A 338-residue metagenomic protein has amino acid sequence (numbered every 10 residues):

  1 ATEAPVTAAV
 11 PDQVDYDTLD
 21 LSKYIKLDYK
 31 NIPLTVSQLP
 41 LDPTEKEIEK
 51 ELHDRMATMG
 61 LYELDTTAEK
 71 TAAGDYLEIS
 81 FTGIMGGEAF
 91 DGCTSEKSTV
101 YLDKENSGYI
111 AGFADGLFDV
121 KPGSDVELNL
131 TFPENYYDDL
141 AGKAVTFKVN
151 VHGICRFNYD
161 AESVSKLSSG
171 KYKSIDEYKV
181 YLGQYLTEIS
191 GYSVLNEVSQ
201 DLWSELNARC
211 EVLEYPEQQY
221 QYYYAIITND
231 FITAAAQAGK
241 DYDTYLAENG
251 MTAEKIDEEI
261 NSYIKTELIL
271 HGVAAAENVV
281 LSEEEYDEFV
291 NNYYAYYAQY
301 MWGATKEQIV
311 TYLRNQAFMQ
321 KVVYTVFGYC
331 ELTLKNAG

Functional and structural regions predicted by a protein language model:
A1-G338: FKBP-type peptidyl-prolyl cis-trans isomerases
